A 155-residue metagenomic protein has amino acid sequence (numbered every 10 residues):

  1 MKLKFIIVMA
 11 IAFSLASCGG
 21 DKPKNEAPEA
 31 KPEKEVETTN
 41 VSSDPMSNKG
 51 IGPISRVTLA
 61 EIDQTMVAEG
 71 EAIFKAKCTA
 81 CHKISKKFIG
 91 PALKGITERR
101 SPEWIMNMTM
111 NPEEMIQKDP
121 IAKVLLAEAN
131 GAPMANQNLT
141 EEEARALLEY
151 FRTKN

Functional and structural regions predicted by a protein language model:
M1-F5: Positively charged n-region of N-terminal signal peptides that target proteins for export
S14-S17: C-terminal motif of bacterial Sec signal peptides marking the signal peptidase cleavage site
G19-E37: Short, low-complexity, disordered segments immediately C-terminal to signal peptides in bacterial exported proteins
K31-I73: Electrostatic cytochrome c docking/interface patches
M66, F74-K77, S85, P133 (+1 more regions): Short pre-active-site segment immediately N-terminal to redox-active cysteine/selenocysteine motifs in thiol-based
V67, E71, K83-N111: Gly/Gly-Pro-rich "capping" loops immediately C-terminal to redox-active cysteine motifs in periplasmic/lumenal
I89-I96, E114-E143: Axial heme c-ligation environment in periplasmic c-type cytochrome domains
W104-M108, A132-N155: C-terminal capping alpha-helices of c-type cytochrome domains
